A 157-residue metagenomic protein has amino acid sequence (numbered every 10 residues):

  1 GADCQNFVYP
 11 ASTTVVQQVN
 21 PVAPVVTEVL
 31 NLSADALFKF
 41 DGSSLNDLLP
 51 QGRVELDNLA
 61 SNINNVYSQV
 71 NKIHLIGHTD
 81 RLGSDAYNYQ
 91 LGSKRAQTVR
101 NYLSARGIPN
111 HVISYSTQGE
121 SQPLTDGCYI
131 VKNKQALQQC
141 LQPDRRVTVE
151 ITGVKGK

Functional and structural regions predicted by a protein language model:
G1-K72, A136-Q138, T152-K157: Periplasmic peptidoglycan-binding/tethering modules of Gram-negative envelope proteins
N31-G42, L56-A96, N110-D126: Short, surface-exposed beta-strand segments enriched in small/polar/acidic residues
L48, V99-R100: Generic hydrophobic alpha-helical membrane-segment signal
Q97, S104-K157: Periplasmic OmpA/Pal-like peptidoglycan-binding modules at the C-termini of bacterial envelope proteins
